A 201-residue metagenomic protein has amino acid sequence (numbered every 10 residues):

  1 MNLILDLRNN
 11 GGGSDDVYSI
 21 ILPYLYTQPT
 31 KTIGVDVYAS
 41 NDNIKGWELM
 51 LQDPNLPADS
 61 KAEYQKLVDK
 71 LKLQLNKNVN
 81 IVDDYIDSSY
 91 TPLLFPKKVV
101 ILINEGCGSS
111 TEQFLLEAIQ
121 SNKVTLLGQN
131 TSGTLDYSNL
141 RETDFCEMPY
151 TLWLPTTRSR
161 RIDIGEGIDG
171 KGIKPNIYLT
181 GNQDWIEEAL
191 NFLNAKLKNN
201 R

Functional and structural regions predicted by a protein language model:
M1-R201: C-terminal "post-core" interaction segments
